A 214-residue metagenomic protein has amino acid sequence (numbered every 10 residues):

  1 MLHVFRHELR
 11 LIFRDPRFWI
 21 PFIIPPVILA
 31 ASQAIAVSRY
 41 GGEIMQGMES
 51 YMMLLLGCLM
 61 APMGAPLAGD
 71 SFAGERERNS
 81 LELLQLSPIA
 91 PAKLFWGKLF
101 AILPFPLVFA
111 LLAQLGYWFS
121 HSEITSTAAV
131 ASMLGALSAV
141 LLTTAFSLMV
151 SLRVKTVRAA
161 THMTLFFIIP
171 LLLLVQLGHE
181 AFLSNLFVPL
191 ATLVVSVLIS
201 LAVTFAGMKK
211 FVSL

Functional and structural regions predicted by a protein language model:
I12-R39, Y51-G64, L107, T164-L177 (+1 more regions): Hydrophobic alpha-helical transmembrane segments of multi-pass membrane transport/permease proteins
V37-S50, A113-L137, L141: Membrane-interfacial helix-loop-helix connectors in multipass membrane proteins
Q46-E49, A65-Q85, L99: Transmembrane helix boundary and interhelical loop/hinge segments in multi-pass membrane proteins
M53, A61-P66, G97, T127-G135 (+1 more regions): Short alpha-helical transmembrane interface motifs in multi-pass membrane proteins
G64, I89-F119: Selective transmembrane-helix segments that form parts of the transport pathway or gating/packing helices in multipass
I124-T127, L137-I169: A structural motif at transmembrane helix-loop-helix junctions in multipass membrane proteins
R153, V197-L214: Junction motif at the cytosolic side of a transmembrane helix
L177-L193: Extracellular/periplasmic helix-loop-helix junctions in multi-pass membrane proteins
